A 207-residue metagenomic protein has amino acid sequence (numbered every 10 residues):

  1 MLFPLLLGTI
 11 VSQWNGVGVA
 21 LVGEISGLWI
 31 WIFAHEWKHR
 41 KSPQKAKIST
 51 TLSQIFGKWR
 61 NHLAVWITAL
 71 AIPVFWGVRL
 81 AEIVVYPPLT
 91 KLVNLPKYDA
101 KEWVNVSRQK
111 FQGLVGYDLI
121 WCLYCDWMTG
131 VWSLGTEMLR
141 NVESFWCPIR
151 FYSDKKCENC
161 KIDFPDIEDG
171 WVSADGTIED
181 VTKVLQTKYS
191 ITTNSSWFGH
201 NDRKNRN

Functional and structural regions predicted by a protein language model:
M1, T51, K58, N201-N207: Membrane-interfacial terminal anchoring regions of lipid-handling membrane enzymes
M1-Q54: N-terminal alpha-helical membrane-insertion module
Q13-V17, G57, N61-A64, T68 (+1 more regions): Membrane-interface helix-boundary signature
S26-L28, A34, P73, A100 (+2 more regions): Intrinsically disordered regions, especially transient/low-confidence alpha-helical propensity segments and coil-helix
P43-F56, K91-F111: Juxtamembrane inter-helical linkers in multi-pass membrane proteins
N61-N94: A transmembrane-helix-recognition feature enriched in membrane-embedded lipid enzymes and envelope glyco-/phospholipid
A100-N207: Cys/His-clustered metal-coordination modules, chiefly Zn-binding fingers
